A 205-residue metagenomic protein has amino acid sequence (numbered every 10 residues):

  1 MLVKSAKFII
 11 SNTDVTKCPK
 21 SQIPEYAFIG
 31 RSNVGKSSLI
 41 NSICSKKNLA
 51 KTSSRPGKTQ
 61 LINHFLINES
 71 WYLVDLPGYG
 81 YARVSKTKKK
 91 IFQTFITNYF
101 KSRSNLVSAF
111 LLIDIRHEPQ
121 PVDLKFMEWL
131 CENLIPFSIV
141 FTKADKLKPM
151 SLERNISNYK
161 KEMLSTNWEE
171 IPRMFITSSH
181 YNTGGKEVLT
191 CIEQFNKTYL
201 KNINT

Functional and structural regions predicted by a protein language model:
M1-R83, N202-N204: Conserved G1/Walker A P-loop phosphate-binding module
L2-V15, K146-T205: Canonical P-loop GTPase G-domain recognition
C18, P56-N63, P77-V107, I115-W129: Switch II of P-loop NTPase G domains
N33-V34, I40, N63-L66, S70 (+7 more regions): Structured catalytic cores of enzymes that bind and process phosphorylated ligands/cofactors
I43-K47, F100, M163, I192: Hydrophobic aliphatic residues
S45-K46, K89-F92, F126-C131, N155-N158 (+1 more regions): Glycine-rich, phosphate-binding/catalytic loops in enzymes
K58, W71, G78-Y81, R116-E118 (+2 more regions): Conserved nucleotide-binding/hydrolysis micro-motifs of P-loop NTPases
T97-I171: Conserved C-terminal guanine-recognition region of P-loop GTPase G domains, centered on the G4
